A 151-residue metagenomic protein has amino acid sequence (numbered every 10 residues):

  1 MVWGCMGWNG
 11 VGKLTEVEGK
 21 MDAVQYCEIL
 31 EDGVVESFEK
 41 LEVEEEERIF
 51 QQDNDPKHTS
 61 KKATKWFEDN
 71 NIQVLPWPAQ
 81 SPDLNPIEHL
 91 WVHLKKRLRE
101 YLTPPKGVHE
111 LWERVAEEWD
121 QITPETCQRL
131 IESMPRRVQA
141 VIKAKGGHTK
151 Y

Functional and structural regions predicted by a protein language model:
M1-E45: Electropositive, glycine- and tryptophan-enriched low-complexity nucleic-acid-binding patches
F38-R48, T123-R129: Surface-exposed helix-capping loop/turn segments at secondary-structure junctions
E44-H58, P82-N85: Acidic/histidine-rich, metal-coordinating catalytic segments
A63-T64: Distinct, well-ordered alpha-helical segments
D69-Q73: Retroviral integrase
L75-P78: His/Asp/Glu-enriched short active-site or ligand-binding loop at hydrolase and phosphoryl-transfer sites
I87-Y151: C-terminal anion-handling pockets and recognition modules
